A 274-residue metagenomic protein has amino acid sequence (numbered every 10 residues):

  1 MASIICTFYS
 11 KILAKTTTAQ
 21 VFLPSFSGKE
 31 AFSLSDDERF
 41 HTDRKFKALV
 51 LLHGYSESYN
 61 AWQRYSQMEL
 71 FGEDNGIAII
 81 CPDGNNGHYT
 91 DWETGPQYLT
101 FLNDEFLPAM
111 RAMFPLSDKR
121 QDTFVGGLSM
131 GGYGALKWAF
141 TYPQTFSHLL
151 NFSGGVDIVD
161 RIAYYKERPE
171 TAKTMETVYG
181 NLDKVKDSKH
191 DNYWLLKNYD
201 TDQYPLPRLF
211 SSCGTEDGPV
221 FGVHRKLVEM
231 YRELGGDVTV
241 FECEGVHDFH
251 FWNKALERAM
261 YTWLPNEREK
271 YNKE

Functional and structural regions predicted by a protein language model:
M1-E274: Non-catalytic cap/lid and distal C-terminal segments of serine-dependent acyl enzymes
